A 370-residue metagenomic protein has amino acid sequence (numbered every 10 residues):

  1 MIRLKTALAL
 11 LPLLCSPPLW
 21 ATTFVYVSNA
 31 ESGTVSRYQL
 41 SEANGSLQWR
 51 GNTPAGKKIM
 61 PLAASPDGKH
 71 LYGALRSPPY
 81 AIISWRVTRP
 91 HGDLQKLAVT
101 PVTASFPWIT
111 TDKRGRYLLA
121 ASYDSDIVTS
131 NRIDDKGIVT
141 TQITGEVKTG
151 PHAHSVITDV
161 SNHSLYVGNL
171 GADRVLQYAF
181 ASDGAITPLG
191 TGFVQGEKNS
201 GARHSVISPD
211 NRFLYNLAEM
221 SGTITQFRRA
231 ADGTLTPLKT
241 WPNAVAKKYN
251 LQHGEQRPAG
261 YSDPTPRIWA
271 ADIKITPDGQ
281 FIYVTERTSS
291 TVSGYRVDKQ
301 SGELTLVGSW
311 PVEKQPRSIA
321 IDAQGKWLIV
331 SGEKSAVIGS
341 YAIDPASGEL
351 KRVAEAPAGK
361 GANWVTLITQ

Functional and structural regions predicted by a protein language model:
A21-L47: An edge-strand/N-cap motif at the start of beta-rich repeat modules
A30, R76-S77, Y123, I133 (+7 more regions): Short loop/turn segments immediately following the C-termini of beta-strands
Y38-G45, W85-G92, N131-V139, Y178-I186 (+3 more regions): Short loop/turn segments immediately following beta-strands, especially the blade-tip and inter-blade linker loops
Q48-P54, Q95-T100, Q142-V147, L189-Q195 (+4 more regions): A short beta-strand motif characteristic of beta-propeller blades
W49-G115: Blade-loop segments of beta-propeller domains
G56-D67, V102-Y117, E146-S164, G196-N211 (+3 more regions): Beta-rich, blade/repeat-based domains predominating in secreted/periplasmic proteins but also intracellular
